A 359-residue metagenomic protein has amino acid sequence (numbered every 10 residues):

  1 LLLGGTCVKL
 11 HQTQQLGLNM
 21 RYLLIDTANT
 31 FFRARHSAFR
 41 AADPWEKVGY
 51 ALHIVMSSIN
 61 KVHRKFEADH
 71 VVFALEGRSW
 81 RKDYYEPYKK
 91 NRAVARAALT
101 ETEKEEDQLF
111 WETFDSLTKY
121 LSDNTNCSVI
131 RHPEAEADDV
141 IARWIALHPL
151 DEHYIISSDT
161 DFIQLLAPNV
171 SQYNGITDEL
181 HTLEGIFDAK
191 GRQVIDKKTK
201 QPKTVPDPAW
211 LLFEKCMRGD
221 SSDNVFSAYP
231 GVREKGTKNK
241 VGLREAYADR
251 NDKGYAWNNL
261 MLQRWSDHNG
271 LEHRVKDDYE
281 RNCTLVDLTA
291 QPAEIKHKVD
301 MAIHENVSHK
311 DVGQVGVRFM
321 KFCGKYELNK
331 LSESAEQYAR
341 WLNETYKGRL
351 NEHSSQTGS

Functional and structural regions predicted by a protein language model:
L10, Q15-L16: Cationic, low-complexity basic patches in intrinsically disordered or flexible, solvent-exposed regions
R21-I156, F162, A167-F187, Q193 (+3 more regions): Noncatalytic, basic helical substrate-engagement surface that gates or grips nucleic-acid strands
K65-L75, K90-A98, E105, N126-V129 (+2 more regions): Non-catalytic nucleic-acid-binding/docking modules located in mid-to-C-terminal regions of nucleic-acid enzymes
